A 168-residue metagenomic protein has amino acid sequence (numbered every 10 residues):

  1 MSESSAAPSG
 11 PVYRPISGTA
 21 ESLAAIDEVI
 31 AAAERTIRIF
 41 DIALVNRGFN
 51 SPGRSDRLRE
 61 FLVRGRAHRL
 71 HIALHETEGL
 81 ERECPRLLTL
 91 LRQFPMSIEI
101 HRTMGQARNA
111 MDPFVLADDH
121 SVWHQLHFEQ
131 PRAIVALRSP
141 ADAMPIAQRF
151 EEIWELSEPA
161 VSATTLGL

Functional and structural regions predicted by a protein language model:
M1-V45: Interdomain hinge/linker segments and adjacent boundary elements that couple functional modules
S2-S5, L126-L168: Signature of lipid phosphatidyltransferase scaffolds
T19-S22, E60-F61, R69-L70, E151 (+1 more regions): Terminal leader/tail segments of proteins
V29-F94: Primarily the HKD phosphodiesterase
D41, R69, L74, R102 (+2 more regions): Long, hydrophobic, amphipathic alpha-helical segments used as structural scaffolds
E99-A143: HKD (HxKxxxxD) catalytic microenvironment of the phospholipase D
